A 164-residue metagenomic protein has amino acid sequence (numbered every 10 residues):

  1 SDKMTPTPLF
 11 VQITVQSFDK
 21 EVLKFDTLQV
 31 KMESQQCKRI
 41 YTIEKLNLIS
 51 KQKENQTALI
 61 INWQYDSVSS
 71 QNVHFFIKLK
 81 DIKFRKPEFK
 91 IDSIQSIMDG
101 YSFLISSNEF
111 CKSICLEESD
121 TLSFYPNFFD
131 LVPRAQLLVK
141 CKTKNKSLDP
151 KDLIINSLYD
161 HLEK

Functional and structural regions predicted by a protein language model:
S1, V15, W63, S107 (+1 more regions): Hydrophobic beta-strand positions in extracellular immunoglobulin-like domains
D2-L9, S107-C115, S147: A short beta-turn/strand-edge loop motif at beta-sheet boundaries
L9-N55, T121-L148: Intrinsically disordered, low-complexity Pro/Gly/Ser/Thr-rich segments with frequent PxxP/GP/PP motifs and embedded
S17-E21, Y65-S67, D120, Y159-H161: Solvent-exposed strand-loop boundary residues in beta-sheet-rich modules
Q52-Y65, K144-L162: Short, surface-exposed ligand- or partner-binding patches at beta-edge/loop junctions that are enriched in aromatics
V68-D81, D152-K164: Edge beta-strands of extracellular beta-sandwich domains
I77-M98: Low-complexity, acidic Ser/Thr/Pro/Gly-rich terminal tails and inter-domain linkers that flank the onset of structured
D99-F103: Structural beta-strand segments of beta-rich domains
